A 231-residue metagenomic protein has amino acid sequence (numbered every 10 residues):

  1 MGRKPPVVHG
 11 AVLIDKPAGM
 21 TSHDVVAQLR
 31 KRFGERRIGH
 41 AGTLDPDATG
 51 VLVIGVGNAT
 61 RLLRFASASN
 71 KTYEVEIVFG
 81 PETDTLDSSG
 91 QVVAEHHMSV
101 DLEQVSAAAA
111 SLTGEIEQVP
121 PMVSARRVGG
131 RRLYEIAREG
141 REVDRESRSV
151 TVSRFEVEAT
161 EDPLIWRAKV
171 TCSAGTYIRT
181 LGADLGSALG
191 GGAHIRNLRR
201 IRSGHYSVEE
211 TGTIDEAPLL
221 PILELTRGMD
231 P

Functional and structural regions predicted by a protein language model:
M1-P231: Catalytic/RNA-binding core of pseudouridine synthases
